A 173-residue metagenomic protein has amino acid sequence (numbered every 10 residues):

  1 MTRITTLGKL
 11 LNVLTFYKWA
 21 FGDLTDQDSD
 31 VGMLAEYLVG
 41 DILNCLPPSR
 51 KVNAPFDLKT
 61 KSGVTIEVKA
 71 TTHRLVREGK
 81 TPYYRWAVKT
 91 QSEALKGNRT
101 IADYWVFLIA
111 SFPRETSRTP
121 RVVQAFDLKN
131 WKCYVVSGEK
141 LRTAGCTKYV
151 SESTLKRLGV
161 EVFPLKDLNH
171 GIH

Functional and structural regions predicted by a protein language model:
M1-H173: Nucleic-acid endonuclease domains
